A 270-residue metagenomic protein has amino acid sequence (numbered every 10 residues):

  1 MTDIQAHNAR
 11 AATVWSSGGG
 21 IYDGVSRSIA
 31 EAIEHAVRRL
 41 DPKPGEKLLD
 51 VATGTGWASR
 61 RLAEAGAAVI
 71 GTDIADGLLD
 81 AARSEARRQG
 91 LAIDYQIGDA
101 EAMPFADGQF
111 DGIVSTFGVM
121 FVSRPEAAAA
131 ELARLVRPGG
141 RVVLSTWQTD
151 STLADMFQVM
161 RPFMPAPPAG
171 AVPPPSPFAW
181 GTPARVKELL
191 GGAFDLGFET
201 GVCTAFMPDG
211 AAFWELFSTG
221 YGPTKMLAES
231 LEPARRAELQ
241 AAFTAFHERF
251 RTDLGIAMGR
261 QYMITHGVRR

Functional and structural regions predicted by a protein language model:
M1-E46, W57-R61, L78-A81, R88 (+1 more regions): Conserved class I S-adenosyl-L-methionine
I4, S28-I29, T55-W57, P174-R270: Conserved Class I S-adenosyl-L-methionine
W15-S16, Y22, Y95, F105 (+2 more regions): Conserved hydrophobic/aromatic "anchor" residues that stabilize well-ordered secondary structure elements
L40-P42, A63, V136, L190: A generic alpha-to-beta junction signature in SAM-dependent methyltransferases
K47-M103, G112, A127: Class I SAM-dependent methyltransferase SAM/SAH-binding core
G112-P125, Q148: A short SAM/SAH-binding and catalytic strip from SAM-dependent methyltransferases
E126-R141: A short glycine-rich, Lys/Arg-flanked "PGG" loop and its adjoining helix->strand segment in the class I
R141-A166: Conserved class I S-adenosyl-L-methionine
